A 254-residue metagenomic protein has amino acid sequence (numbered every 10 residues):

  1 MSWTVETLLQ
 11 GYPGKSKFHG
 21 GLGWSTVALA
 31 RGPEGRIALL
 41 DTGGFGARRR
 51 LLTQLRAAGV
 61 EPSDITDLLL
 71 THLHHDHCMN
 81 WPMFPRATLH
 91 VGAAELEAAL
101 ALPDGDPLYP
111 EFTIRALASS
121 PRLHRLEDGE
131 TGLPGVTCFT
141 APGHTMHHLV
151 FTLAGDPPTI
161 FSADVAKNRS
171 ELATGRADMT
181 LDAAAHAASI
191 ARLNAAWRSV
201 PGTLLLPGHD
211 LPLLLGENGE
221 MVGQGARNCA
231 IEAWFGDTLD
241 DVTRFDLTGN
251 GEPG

Functional and structural regions predicted by a protein language model:
M1-G35, R192, S199-V200, G216-G223 (+1 more regions): Zn-dependent metallo-beta-lactamase
S2-A57, V150-A163, K167: Conserved beta-strand hairpin/beta-sheet module of binuclear metal-dependent hydrolase folds, prominently
E6-L8, L69, H90, H124 (+3 more regions): Hydrophobic/aromatic beta-strand patches that form the interior of the parallel beta-sheet core in alpha/beta enzyme
Q10-Y12, T42-F45, L73, A94-E95 (+3 more regions): Active-site metal-binding loops of divalent metal-dependent hydrolases
F18, G43-S119, C229-R244: Active-site HxH/HxHxD metal-binding segment of metal-dependent hydrolases
A30, D41, I65, H72 (+6 more regions): Divalent metal-coordination and catalytic microenvironments
A93-T140, D182-G202: Metallo-beta-lactamase
T140, M146-N218, V242-F245: Metallo-beta-lactamase
